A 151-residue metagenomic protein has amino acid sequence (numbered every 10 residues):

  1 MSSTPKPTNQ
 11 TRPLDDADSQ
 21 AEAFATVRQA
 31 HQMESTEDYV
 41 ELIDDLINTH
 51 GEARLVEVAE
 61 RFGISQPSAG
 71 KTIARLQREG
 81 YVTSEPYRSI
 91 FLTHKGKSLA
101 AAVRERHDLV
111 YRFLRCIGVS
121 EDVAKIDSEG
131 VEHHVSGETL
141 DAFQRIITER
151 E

Functional and structural regions predicted by a protein language model:
M1-M33: N-terminal leader segment of winged-helix/HTH proteins
L14-A17, D44, F143-I147: Tandem CBS (Cystathionine beta-synthase) repeat/Bateman regulatory domains
A23-I64: N-terminal helix-turn-helix DNA-binding core of bacterial DNA-binding proteins
S35-D38, R54, K95, R106 (+1 more regions): N-terminal positioning helix adjacent to the helix-turn-helix/winged-helix DNA-binding module
A53-I90: Canonical helix-turn-helix DNA-binding module
R61, L99, C116: Residues within the alpha-helical elements of helix-turn-helix
R88-H107: Basic, amphipathic "hinge/linker" alpha-helix immediately C-terminal to the N-terminal HTH DNA-binding motif
D108-I147: Amphipathic alpha-helical dimerization/coiled-coil segments that flank or bridge DNA-binding/regulatory modules
